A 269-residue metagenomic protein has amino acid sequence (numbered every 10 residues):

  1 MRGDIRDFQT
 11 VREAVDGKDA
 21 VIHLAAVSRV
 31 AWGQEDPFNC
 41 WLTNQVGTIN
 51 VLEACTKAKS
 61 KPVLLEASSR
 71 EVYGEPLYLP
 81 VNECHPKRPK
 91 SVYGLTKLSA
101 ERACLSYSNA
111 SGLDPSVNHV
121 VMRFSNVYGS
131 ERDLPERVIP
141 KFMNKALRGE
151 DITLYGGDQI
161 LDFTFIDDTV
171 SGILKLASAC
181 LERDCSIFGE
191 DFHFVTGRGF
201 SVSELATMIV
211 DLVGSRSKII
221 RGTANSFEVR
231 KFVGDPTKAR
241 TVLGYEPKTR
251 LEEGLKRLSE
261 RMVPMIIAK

Functional and structural regions predicted by a protein language model:
R2-T43: NAD(P)H-binding glycine-rich loop region in Rossmannoid oxidoreductase-like domains and their noncatalytic homologs
R6, A146-K269: C-terminal substrate-binding subdomain of Rossmann-fold SDR/epimerase-dehydratase oxidoreductases
R6, N39-G47, K87, L95-T96: Glycine-rich NAD(P)-binding loop of the Rossmann-fold in SDR/ketoreductase-type enzymes
H23, I49-V92: Conserved Rossmann-fold NAD(P)-dependent oxidoreductase catalytic core, especially the SDR/UDP-sugar
V30-A31, E66-P80, V92-L98, A110 (+1 more regions): Conserved catalytic-site region of short-chain dehydrogenase/reductase
Y73-G74, R88-V92, V117-R137, I160: Flexible, glycine-rich beta-alpha linker
E75-L77, K90-V120, L147-R148: Active-site Tyr-X1-5-Lys
